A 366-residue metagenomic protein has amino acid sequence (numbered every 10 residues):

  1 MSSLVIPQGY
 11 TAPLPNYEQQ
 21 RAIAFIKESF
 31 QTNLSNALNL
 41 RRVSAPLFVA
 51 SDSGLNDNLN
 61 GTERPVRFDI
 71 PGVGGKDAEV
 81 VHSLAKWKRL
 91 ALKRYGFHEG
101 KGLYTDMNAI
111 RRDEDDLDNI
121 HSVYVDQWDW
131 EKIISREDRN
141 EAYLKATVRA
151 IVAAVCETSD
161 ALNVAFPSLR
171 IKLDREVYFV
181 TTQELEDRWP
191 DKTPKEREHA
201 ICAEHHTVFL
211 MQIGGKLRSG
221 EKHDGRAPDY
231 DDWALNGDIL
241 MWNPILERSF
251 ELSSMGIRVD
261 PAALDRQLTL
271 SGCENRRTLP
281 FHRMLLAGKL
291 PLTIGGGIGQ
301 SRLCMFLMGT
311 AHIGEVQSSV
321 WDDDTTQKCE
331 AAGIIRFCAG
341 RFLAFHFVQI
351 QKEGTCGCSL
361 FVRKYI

Functional and structural regions predicted by a protein language model:
S2-H121, D129-I133: Class II aminoacyl-tRNA synthetase-like tRNA-binding/catalytic domains
R21-F25, S29, R139-A146, A150 (+3 more regions): Generic recognition of stable, solvent-exposed alpha-helical segments in well-folded globular domains
L34-R41, I151-L162, A311: A generic secondary-structure signal for well-formed alpha-helical elements
D106-K192, E196: Extended, charged alpha-beta segments that form solvent-exposed binding/catalytic grooves in nucleic-acid-handling
E114, T182-G340: A translation/RNA-centric and nucleic-acid-associated enzymatic feature enriched in Class II aminoacyl-tRNA synthetases
L343-F347: Short hydrophobic targeting helices and cationic amphipathic motifs that mediate membrane/organellar targeting
V348-F361: Positively charged N-terminal leader segments that act as targeting/secretion signals
